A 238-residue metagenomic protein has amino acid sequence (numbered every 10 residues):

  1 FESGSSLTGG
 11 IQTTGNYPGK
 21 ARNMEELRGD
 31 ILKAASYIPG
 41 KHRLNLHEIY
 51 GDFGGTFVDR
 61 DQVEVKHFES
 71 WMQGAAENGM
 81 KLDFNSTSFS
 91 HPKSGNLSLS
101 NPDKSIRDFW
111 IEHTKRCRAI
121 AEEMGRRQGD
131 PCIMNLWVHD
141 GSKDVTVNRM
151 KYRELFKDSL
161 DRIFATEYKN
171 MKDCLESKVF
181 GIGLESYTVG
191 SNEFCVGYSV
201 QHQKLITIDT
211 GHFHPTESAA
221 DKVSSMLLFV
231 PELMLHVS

Functional and structural regions predicted by a protein language model:
F1-P102, F109, R118-I120, D130-C132 (+5 more regions): Alpha/beta catalytic barrel-like cores
R28-A35, V65-M72, T114-E122, R153-F164 (+2 more regions): Generic structural signal for well-ordered alpha-helices, preferentially at hydrophobic/aromatic core positions
V65, S100-K115, T146, M150-K157 (+1 more regions): Short, amphipathic alpha-helical segments
S86-S88, D140-S142, V179: Short, flexible active-site-adjacent loop segments at beta-strand->alpha-helix junctions, enriched in small/polar
W110, T114-R118, K204, D209: Contiguous hydrophobic segments
R118-V147, C174: Active-site groove signature of glycoside hydrolases
M124, K143-S238: Acidic/histidine-rich catalytic cores of soluble enzymes
